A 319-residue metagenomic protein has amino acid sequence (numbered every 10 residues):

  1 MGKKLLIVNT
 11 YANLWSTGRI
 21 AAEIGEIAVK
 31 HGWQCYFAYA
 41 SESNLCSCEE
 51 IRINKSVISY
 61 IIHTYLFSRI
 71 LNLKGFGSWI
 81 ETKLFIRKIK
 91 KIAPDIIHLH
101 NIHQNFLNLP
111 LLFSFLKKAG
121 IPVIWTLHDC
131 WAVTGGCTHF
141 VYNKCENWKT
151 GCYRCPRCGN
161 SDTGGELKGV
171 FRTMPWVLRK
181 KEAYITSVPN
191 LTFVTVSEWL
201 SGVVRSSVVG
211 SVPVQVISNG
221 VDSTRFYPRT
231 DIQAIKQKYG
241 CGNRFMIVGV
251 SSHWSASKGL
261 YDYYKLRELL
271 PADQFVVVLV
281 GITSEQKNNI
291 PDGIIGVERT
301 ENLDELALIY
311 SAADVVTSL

Functional and structural regions predicted by a protein language model:
M1-E50, K90, K117-P122, P189 (+1 more regions): N-terminal subdomain of nucleotide-sugar transferases
G2, K30-I96: A conserved catalytic-core segment of Leloir-type glycosyltransferases
R87, K118, W131, N147-F193 (+2 more regions): Membrane-proximal helix-turn-helix segments that form the acceptor-binding/catalytic region of lipid-linked
R87-L107, P122-H128, S318: Short N-terminal targeting/anchoring amphipathic segment
L178-K181, Y227-G240: A short helix/loop element that forms part of the nucleotide-sugar donor recognition site in Leloir-type
W199, G220: Carbohydrate-associated surface elements
C241-K258, Y264-R267: Conserved donor-binding/catalytic core segment of Leloir-type glycosyltransferases
Q274, G281-A307, S311-V315: Nucleotide-activated donor-binding/catalytic signature segment of Leloir-type glycosyltransferases, i.e., the conserved
